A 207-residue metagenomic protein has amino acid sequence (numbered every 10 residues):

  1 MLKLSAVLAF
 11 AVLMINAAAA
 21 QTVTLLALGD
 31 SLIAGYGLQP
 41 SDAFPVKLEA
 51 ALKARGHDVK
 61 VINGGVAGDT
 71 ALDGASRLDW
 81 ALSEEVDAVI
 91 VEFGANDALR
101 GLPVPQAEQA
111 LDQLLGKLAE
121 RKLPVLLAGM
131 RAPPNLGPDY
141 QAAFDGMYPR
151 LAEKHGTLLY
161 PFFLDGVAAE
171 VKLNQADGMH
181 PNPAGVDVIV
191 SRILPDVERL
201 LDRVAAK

Functional and structural regions predicted by a protein language model:
L2-V7, D30, A184: Membrane-interface segments of envelope glycosyltransferases acting on lipid-linked substrates or membrane lipids
S5-N16: Bacterial N-terminal signal peptides
A19-A67, R77-E85: Serine-esterase "nucleophile elbow" of acetyl-processing enzymes
K47, H57, D73-K207: Alpha-helical cap/lid subdomain in secreted, periplasmic, or secretory-pathway luminal O-acyl-processing enzymes
G68-L72: Acidic-and-aromatic substrate-binding clefts and catalytic sites of carbohydrate-active enzymes
